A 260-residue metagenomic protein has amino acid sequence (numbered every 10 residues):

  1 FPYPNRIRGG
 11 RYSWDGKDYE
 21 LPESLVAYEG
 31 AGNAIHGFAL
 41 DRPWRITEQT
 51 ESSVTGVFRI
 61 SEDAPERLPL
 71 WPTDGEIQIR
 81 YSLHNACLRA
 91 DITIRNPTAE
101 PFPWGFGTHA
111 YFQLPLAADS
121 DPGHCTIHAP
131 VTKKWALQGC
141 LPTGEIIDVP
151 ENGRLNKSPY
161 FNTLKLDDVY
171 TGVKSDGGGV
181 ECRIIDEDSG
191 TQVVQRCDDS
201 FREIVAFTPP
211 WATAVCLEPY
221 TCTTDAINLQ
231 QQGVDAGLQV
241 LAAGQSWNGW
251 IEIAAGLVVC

Functional and structural regions predicted by a protein language model:
F1-S13, Q232-G233, L238: Short acidic, Pro/Gly- and aromatic-enriched capping/linker segments at domain boundaries
Y12-E23, I92, Q239-L257: Short Pro-Gly-centered flexible turn/kink motifs
S13-D18, T47-T55, S82-C87, L116-D121 (+2 more regions): A short, structured loop/turn motif at beta-sheet edges
E20, P101, Y111-D198: Active-site/ligand-binding surface loops and adjacent short beta/alpha elements that line catalytic pockets across
L25, G30-N85: Extended, loop-rich substrate-binding clefts of extracytoplasmic carbohydrate-active enzymes
G30-T47, L155-A236: Acidic/His-leaning functional-site neighborhoods
I60-F112, L116: Acidic, contiguous internal or C-terminal segments within carbohydrate-active enzymes that form a structured patch used
I79, C87, T98, Q245-C260: C-terminal or internal capping secondary-structure element at the end of a domain, subdomain, or sheet
